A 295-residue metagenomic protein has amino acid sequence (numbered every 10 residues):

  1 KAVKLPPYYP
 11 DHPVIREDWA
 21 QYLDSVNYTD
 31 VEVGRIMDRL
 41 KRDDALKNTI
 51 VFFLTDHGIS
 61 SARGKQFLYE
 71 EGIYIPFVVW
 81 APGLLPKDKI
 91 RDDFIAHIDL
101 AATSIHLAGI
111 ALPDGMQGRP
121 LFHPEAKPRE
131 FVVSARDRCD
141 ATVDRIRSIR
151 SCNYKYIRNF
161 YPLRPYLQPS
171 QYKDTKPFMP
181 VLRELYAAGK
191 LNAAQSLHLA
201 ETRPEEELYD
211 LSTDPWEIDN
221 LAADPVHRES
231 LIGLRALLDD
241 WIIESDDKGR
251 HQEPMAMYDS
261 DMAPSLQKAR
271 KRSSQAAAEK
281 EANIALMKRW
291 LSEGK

Functional and structural regions predicted by a protein language model:
K1-D11, Y154-A194, D261-M287, L291: Core domains of carbohydrate- and sulfate-ester-processing enzymes
K1-D18, H57-L68, P225: Active-site His/acidic residue clusters
P10-R16, G34-D38, R42, K65-E130 (+3 more regions): Substrate-binding rim/cap in mid-to-C-terminal beta-strand-loop elements of soluble/periplasmic
A20, N27-G34, I95-A102, M116-R119 (+5 more regions): A structural signal for well-ordered alpha-helical segments within the folded catalytic domains of diverse enzymes
V26-T29, V33, I50-T55, P76-V79 (+2 more regions): Beta-strand elements within well-structured catalytic alpha/beta cores of enzymes that handle phosphate/sulfate esters
I59-A62, K127-F131, D247: Secretory-pathway/luminal and periplasmic proteins that interact with or process carbohydrate-rich
A101, A108-E207: C-terminal cap/loop subdomain of S1 sulfatases and analogous C-terminal strand-loop tails that border
G189-E206, L211-T213, E217-K295: Long, internal low-complexity/basic segments
